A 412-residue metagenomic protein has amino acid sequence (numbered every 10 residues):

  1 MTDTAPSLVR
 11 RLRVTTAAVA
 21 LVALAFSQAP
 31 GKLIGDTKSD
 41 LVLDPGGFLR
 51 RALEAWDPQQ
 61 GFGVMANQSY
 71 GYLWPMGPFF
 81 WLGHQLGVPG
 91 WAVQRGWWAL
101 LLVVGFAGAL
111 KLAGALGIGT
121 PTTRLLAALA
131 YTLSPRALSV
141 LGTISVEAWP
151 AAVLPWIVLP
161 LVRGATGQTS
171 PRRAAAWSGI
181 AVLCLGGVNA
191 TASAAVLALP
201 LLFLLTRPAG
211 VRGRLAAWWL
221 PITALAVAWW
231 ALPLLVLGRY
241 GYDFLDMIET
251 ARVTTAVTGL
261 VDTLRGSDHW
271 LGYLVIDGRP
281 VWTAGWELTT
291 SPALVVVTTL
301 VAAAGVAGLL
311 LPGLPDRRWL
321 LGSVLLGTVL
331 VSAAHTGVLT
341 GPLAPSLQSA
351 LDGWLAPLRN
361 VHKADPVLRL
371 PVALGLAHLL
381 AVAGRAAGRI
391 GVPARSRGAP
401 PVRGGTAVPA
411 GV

Functional and structural regions predicted by a protein language model:
M1-P6, A115-G119, V162-A175, L205-L215 (+3 more regions): Membrane-interface junctions at the ends of membrane-embedded or membrane-associated helices
M1-Q28, L314-S323: Start-transfer (signal-anchor) and selected internal transmembrane alpha helices of multi-pass inner/ER membrane
A17, F244-E249, G411-V412: Extracytoplasmic
L21-F106, L129, S134-L141, S145-A152 (+3 more regions): Membrane-interface coil-to-helix junctions
A52-A66, Y70, W219-G308: Periplasmic/ER-lumenal interhelical loops and adjacent helix-loop junctions in multi-pass membrane proteins
L102-L116, T120-P208, A216-L234, G411-V412: Membrane-embedded helix bundles of polyisoprenyl
A137-A148, T289, L321, L325-G375 (+1 more regions): Membrane-helix boundary/interfacial segments in multi-pass membrane proteins
G210-R214, A302-L343, R389-G398: Membrane-interface helix-loop-helix junctions at transmembrane boundaries of multi-pass membrane enzymes, predominantly
